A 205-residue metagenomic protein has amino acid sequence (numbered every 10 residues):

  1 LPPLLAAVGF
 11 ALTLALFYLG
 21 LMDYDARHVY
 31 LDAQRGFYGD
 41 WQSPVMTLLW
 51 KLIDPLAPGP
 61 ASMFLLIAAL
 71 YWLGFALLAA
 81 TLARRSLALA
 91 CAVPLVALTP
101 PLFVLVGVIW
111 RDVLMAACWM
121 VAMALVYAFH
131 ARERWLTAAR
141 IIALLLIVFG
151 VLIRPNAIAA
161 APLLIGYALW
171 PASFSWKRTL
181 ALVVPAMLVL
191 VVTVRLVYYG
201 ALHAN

Functional and structural regions predicted by a protein language model:
L4, L78-P100, A116-A117, W135-R140: Transmembrane-helix signature of polytopic, membrane-embedded enzymes that assemble or transfer cell-envelope glycans
L16-V29, F37-L49, I53, P58-A61: Extracytoplasmic catalytic/substrate-binding loops of multi-pass membrane glycan-assembly enzymes
Y24-R27, M63-L70, P94-V126, F149-A160: Multi-pass, polyprenyl lipid-linked donor-dependent membrane glycosyltransferases
L65-S86, V121: Transmembrane-helix motifs of polytopic, lipid-linked glycan transferases
L77, M115-R132, I142-A143, I147 (+1 more regions): Specific aromatic-rich, kink-prone transmembrane helix
L87-A90, H130-V148, K177-L182: Short hydrophobic alpha-helices at membrane interfaces in multi-pass membrane enzymes
A139-R154, I165, A186-V191: Membrane-interface alpha helices of multi-pass inner-membrane proteins
R178-N205: Juxtamembrane membrane-water interface segments immediately following transmembrane helices in multi-pass
